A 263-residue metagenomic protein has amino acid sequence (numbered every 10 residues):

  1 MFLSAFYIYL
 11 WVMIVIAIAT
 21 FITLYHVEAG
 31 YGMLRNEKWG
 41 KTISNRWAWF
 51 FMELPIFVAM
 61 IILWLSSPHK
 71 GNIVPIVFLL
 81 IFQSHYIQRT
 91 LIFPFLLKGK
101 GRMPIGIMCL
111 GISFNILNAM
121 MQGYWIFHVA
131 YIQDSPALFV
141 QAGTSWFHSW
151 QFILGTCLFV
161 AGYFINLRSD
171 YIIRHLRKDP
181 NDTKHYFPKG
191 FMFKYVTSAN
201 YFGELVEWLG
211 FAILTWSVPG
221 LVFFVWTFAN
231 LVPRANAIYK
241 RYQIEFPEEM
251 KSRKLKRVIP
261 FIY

Functional and structural regions predicted by a protein language model:
M1-S113: Membrane-helix and juxtamembrane interface regions of eukaryotic multi-pass membrane proteins
F2-T23, I61-S67, G71, F114 (+1 more regions): Hydrophobic transmembrane alpha-helices
L34-K41, S135-S145: Membrane-interfacial, low-structure loops and terminal tails that flank and connect transmembrane helices in multi-pass
T90-F95, M120-M121, R234-Y242: Juxtamembrane membrane-interface segments at transmembrane alpha-helix termini
F95-I126, A130-F139, N181-Y186: Functional transmembrane or membrane-interface alpha-helices that line membrane-embedded catalytic, ligand-binding
